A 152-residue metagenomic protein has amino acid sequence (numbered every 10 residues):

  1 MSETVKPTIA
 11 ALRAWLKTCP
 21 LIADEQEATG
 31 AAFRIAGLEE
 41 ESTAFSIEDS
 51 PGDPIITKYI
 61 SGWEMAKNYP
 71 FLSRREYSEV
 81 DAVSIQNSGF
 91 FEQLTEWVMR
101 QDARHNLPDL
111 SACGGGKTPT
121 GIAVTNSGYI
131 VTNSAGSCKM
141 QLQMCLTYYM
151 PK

Functional and structural regions predicted by a protein language model:
M1-I35, P51-K152: Charged, amphipathic alpha-helical segments and their flanking helix caps
L38-S42: Short beta-edge strand/loop motif at the mouth of beta-sheet-based domains
T43-S50: A short, hydrophobic beta-strand-centered structural micro-motif
